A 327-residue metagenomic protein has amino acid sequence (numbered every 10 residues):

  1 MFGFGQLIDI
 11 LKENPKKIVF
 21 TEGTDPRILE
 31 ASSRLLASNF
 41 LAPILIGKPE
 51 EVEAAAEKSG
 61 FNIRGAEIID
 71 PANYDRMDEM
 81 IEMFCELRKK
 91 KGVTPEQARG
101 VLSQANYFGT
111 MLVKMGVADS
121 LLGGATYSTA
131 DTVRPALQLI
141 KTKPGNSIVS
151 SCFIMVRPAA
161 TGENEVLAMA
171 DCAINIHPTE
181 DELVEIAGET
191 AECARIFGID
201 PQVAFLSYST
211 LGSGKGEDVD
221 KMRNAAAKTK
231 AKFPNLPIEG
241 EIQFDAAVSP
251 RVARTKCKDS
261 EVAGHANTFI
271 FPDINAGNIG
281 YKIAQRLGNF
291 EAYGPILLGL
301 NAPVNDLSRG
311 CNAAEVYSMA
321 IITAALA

Functional and structural regions predicted by a protein language model:
M1-A263, T268-A327: Anion-binding alpha/beta catalytic cores of soluble intermediary-metabolism enzymes, centered on
